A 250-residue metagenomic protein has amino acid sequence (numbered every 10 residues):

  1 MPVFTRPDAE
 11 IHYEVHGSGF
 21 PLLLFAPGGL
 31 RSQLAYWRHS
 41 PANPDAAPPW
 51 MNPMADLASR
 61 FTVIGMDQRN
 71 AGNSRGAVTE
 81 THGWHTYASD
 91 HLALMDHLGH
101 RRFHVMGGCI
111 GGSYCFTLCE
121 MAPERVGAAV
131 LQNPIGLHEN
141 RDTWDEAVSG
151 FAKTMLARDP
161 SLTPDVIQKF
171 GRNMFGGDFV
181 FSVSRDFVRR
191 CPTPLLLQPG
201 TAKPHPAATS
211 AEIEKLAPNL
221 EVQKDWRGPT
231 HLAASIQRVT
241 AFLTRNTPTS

Functional and structural regions predicted by a protein language model:
P7-R75: Conserved HGGG/HGGXW glycine-rich cap/lid loop of the alpha/beta-hydrolase fold
R75-A88: Catalytic nucleophile-loop/oxyanion-hole region of alpha/beta-hydrolase and closely related hydrolase-like folds
H85-F103: Conserved acidic catalytic loop of the alpha/beta-hydrolase fold
R101-L137: Conserved hydrolase catalytic core segment
P134, H138-P192, I236: The alpha/beta-hydrolase serine catalytic core
C191, L197-P199: Short beta-strand/loop motif that positions the catalytic acidic residue of the alpha/beta-hydrolase fold
K203-T209: Conserved alpha/beta-hydrolase "acid-adjacent" motif
L220-S250: Catalytic active-site module of serine/aspartate enzymes centered on a nucleophile-bearing elbow/loop
